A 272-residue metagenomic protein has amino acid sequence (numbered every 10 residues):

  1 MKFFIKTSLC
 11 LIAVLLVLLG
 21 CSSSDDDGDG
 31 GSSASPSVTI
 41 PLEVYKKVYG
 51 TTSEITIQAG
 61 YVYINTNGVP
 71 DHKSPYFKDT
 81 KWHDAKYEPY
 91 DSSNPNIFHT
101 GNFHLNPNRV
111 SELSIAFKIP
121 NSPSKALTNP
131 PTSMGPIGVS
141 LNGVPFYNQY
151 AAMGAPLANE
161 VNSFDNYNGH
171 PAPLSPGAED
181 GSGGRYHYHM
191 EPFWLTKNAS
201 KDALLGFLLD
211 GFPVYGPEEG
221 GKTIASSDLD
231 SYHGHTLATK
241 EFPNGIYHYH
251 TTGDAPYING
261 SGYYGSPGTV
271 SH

Functional and structural regions predicted by a protein language model:
M1-L9: Bacterial N-terminal signal peptides that target proteins for export
V17-G20: C-terminal motif of bacterial Sec signal peptides marking the signal peptidase cleavage site
D25-A155: Solvent-exposed N-terminal domain segments of exported/luminal and surface proteins
I119, S140-N142, G181-L195, F242-P256: Extracellular/lumenal glycan-associated surfaces
L127, F146, W194-A199, A255-S261: Short loop/beta submotifs within extracellular cysteine-rich repeat domains
P156-D165, G181-T223: Short helix-loop boundary/capping segments
F164-G184, D230-G245: Short, low-complexity cationic-aromatic patches
S226-H272: Long, compositionally biased interface segments
